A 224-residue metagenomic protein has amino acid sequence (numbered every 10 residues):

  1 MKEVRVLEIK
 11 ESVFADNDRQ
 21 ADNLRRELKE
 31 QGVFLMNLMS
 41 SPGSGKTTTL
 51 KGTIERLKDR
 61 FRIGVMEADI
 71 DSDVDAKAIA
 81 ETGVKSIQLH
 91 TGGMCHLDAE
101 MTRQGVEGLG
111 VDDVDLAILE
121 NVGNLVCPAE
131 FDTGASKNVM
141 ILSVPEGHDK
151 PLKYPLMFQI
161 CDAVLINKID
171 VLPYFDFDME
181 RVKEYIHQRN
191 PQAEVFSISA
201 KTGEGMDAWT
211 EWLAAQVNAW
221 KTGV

Functional and structural regions predicted by a protein language model:
E3-M39, S44, T53-S136, E146-D149 (+1 more regions): Nucleotide-state-sensitive switch-loop elements of NTP-binding domains
T49: Hydrophobic positions on the alpha1 helix immediately C-terminal to the Walker A/P-loop
R60-F61, D112, V164, Q192-A193 (+1 more regions): Secondary-structure boundary/capping positions in well-ordered alpha/beta enzyme cores
D69, N167, S199: Active-site glycine-centered loops adjacent to acidic/histidine catalytic or metal-binding residues that shape
H90, L142, S199: Residues at the C-termini of beta-strands that transition into short coil/loop
P128-A135, V144-Q192: Conserved C-terminal guanine-recognition region of P-loop GTPase G domains, centered on the G4
L172-V224: Canonical P-loop GTPase G-domain recognition
